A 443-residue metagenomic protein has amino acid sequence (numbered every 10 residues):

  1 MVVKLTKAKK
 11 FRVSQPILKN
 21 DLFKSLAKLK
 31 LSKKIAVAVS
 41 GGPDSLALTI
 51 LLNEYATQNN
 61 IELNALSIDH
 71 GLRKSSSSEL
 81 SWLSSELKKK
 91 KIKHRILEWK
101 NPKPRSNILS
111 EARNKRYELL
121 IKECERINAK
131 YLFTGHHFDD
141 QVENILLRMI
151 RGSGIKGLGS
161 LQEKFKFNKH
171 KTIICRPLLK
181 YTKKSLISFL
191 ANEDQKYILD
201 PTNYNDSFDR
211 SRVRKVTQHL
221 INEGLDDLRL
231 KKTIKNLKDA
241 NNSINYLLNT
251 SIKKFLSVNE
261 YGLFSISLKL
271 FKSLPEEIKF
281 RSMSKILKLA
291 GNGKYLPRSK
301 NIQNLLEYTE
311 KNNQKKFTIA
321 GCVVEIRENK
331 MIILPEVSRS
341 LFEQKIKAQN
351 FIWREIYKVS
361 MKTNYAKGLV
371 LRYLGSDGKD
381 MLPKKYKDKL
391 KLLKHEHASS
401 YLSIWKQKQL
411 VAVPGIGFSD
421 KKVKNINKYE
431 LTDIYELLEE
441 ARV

Functional and structural regions predicted by a protein language model:
V2-D44, E62-N64, I68, W99-P104 (+5 more regions): AMP-forming adenylation/ATP pyrophosphatase catalytic core
V2-V216: Core alpha/beta nucleotide-donor-binding catalytic domains of modification enzymes
T134, P201, N205, R229 (+2 more regions): Short, surface-exposed helix-loop/turn micro-motifs enriched in polar/charged residues
Q141, R212, R229, I278-S282: Residue-level detector of well-ordered alpha-helical segments, enriched for hydrophobic/aromatic packing positions
K183-K184, D227, E276: Alpha-helix N-capping/helix-start residues
N203-S211, L228-D239: Internal, active-site/partner-interface "lid" segment
L220-L230: Inter-helical turn/loop segments and adjacent helix faces that build the functional surface of alpha-helical bundle
